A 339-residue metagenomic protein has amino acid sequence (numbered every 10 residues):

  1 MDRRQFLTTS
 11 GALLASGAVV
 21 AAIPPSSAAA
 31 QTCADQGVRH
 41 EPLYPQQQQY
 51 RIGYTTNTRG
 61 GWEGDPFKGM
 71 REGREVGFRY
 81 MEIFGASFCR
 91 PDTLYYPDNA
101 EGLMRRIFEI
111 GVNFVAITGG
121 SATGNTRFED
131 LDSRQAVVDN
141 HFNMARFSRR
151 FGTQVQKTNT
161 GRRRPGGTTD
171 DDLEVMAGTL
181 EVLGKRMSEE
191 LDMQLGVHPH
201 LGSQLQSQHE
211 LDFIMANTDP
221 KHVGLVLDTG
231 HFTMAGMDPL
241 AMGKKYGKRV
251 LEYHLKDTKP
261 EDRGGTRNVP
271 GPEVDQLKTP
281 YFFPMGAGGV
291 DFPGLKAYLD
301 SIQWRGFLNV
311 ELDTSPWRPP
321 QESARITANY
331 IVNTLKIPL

Functional and structural regions predicted by a protein language model:
M1-Q5, S16-D35: N-terminal twin-arginine translocation
S10-A22, G37-Q46, R106-N113, T126-L225 (+1 more regions): Active-site acidic/histidine proton-transfer and metal-coordination neighborhood in alpha/beta enzyme cores
G37-G64: Boundary/entry segment of secreted carbohydrate-active catalytic domains
Q47-Q48, Y80-M81, S148, V182-G289: Acidic/histidine-rich catalytic cores of soluble enzymes
Y50-T56, M81-I83, F114-G119, Q156-T158 (+4 more regions): Hydrophobic faces of well-ordered beta-strands that scaffold small-molecule active sites in alpha/beta enzyme cores
G61-G73, A136-A145, G236-M242, F292: Short, acidic/polar
F67-A86: Catalytic domains of carbohydrate-active enzymes, especially glycoside hydrolases
E82-M104, R163: Glycine-rich, proline-tolerant flexible connector loops at the mouths of alpha/beta enzymes
